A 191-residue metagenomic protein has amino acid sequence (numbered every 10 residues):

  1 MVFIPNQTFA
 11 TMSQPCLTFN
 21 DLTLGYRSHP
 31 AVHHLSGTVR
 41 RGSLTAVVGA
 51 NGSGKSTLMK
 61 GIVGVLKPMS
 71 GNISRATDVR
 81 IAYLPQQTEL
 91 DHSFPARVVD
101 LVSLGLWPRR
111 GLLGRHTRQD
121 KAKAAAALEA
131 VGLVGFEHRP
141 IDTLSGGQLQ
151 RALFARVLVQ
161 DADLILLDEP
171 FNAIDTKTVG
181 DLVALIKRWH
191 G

Functional and structural regions predicted by a protein language model:
L17-F19, V32-H33: Conserved structural motif at the start of ABC-family nucleotide-binding domains
V48-A50: The feature captures the beta-strand-to-loop junction immediately N-terminal to the Walker
V63: Helix-to-loop junction immediately C-terminal to a conserved catalytic motif
R118-F136: Conserved ABC ATPase "signature" region
P140-L144, Q148: Conserved ABC ATPase signature
I165-E169, I174: Catalytic Walker B motif of ABC-type/P-loop ATPase nucleotide-binding domains
V179-G191: Helical segment within the ABC ATPase nucleotide-binding domain
